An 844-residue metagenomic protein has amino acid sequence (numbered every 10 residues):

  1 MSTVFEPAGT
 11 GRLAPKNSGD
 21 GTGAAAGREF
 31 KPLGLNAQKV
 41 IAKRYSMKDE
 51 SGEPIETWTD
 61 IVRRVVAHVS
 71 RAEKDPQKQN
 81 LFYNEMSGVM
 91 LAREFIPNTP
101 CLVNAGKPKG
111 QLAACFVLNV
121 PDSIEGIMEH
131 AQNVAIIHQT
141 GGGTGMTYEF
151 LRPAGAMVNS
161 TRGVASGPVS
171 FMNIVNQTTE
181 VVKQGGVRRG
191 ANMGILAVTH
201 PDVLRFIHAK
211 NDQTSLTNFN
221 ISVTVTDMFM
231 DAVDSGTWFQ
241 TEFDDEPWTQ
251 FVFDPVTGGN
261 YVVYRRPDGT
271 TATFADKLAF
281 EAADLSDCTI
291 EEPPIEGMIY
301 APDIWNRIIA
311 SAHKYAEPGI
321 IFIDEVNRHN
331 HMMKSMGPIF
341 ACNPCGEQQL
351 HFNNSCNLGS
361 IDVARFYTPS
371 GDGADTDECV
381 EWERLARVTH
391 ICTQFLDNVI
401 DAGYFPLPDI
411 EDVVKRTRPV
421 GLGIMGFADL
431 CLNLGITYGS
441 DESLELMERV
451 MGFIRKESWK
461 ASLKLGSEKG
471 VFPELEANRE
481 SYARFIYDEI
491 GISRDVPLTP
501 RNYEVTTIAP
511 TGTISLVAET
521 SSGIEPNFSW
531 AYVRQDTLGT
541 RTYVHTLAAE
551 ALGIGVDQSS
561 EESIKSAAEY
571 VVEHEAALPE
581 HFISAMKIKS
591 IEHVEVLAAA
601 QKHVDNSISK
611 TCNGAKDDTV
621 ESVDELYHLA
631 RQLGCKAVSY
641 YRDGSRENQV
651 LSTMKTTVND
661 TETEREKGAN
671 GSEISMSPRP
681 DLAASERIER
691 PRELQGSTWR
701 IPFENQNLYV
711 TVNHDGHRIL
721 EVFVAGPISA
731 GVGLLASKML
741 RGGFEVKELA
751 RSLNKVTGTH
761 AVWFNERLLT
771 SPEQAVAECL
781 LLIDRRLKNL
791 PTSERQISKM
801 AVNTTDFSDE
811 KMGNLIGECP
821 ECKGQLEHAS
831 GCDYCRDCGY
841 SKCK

Functional and structural regions predicted by a protein language model:
M1-L112, L118, R266-E292, W305-R307 (+8 more regions): Acidic/polar, glycine-rich intrinsically disordered N-terminal extensions of enzymes
D20, G27, K31, A113-W382 (+4 more regions): Active-site cavity-forming subdomains of large catalytic enzyme subunits
L35, F340, G346-Q349, L396 (+7 more regions): Catalytic alpha/beta core of large soluble enzyme barrels
M47, H68-K74, S87-Q111, F116-S160 (+9 more regions): Function-dense linear segments that define catalytic or interfacial modules in macromolecule-processing proteins
V388-E411, P419, T437-T511, A577 (+4 more regions): Internal maturation/activation junctions in enzymes
T653-E704, T804-L815, E821: Short, Gly/Pro- and small/polar-rich lid/capping loops
C819-C822, C835: Short cysteine-rich clusters marking metal-coordination/redox-active sites
G839-K844: Short Cys/His-rich micro-motifs in 6-15 aa windows
